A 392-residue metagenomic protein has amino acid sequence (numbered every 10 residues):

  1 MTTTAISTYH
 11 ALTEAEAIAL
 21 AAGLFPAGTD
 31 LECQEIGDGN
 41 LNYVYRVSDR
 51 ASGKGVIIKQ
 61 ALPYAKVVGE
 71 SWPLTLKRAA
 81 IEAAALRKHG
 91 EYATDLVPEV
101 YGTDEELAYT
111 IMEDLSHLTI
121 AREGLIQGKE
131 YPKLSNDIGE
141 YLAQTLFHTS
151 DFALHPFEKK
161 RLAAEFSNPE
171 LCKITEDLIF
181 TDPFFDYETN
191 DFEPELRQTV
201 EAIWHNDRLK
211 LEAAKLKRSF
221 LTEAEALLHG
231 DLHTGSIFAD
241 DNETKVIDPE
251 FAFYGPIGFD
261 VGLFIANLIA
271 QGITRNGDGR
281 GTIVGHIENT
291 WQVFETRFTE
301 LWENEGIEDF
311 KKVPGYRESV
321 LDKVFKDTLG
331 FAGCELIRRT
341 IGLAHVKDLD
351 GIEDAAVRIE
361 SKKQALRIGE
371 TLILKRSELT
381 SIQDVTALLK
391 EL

Functional and structural regions predicted by a protein language model:
M1-A108, G369, R376-E378, Q383-L392: Conserved NTP-binding catalytic cores of kinases and kinase-like/nucleotidyltransferase enzymes across multiple kinase
Q34-A51, V56-I57, L211-F259: Active-site acidic catalytic loop and adjacent metal/ATP-binding pocket of ATP-dependent phosphoryl transfer enzymes
R50-G55, Q60-L171, E303: Conserved ATP-binding subdomain of kinase catalytic cores across diverse folds
A61-V67, M112-G128, F147, N267-Q271 (+2 more regions): A glycine-centered beta->alpha junction motif in the catalytic cores of kinase/phosphotransferase enzymes
K66-K77, T274-T282, I352-R358: Short, flexible/disordered intra-domain loops and linkers
A84, G258-I307, A332-L349: Active-site activation/catalytic loop segments of kinase-like enzymes and analogous catalytic loops in related
I120-Y141, F147-H229, D240: ATP-dependent phospho-/nucleotidyl transfer catalytic cores
E318-L392: ATP/Mg2+ or Mg2+-diphosphate-binding catalytic cores that bind nucleotide phosphates or diphosphates via glycine-rich
